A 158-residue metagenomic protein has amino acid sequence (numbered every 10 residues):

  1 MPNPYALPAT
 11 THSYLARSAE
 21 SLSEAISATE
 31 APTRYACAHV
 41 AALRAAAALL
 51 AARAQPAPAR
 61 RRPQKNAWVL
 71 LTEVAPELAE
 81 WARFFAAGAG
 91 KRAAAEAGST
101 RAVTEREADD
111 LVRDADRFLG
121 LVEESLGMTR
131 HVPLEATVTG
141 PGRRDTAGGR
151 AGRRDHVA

Functional and structural regions predicted by a protein language model:
M1-A158: Terminal alpha-helical segments
